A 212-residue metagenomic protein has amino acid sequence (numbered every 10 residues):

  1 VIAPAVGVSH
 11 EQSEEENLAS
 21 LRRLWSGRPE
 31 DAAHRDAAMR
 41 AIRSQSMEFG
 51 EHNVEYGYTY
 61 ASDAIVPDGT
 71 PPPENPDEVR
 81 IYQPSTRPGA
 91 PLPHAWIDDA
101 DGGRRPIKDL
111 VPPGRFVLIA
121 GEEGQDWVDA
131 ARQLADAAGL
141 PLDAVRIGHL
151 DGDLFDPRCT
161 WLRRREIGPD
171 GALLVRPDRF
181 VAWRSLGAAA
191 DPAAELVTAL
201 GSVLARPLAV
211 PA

Functional and structural regions predicted by a protein language model:
V1-A212: Helical substrate-recognition/capping region of FAD-dependent monooxygenase/halogenase enzymes
